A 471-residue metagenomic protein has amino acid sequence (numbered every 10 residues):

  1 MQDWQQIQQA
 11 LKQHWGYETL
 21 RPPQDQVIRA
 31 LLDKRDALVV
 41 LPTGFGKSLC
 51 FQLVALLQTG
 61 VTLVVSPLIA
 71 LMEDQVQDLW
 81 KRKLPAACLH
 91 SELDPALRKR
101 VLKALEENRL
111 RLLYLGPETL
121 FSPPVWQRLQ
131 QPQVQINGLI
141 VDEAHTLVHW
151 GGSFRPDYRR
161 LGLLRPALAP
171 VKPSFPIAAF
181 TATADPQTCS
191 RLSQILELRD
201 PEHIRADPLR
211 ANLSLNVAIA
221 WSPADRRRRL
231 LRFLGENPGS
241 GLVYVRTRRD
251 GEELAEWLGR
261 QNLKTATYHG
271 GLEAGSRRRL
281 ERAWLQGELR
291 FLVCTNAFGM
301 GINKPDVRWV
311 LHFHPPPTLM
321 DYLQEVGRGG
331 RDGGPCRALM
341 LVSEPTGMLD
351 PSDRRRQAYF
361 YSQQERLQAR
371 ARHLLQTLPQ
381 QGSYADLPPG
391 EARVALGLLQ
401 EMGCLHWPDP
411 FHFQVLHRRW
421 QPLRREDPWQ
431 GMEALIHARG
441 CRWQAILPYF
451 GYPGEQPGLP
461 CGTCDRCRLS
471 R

Functional and structural regions predicted by a protein language model:
M1-V40: Conserved pre-motif I regulatory segment
K34-L53, V65-S66: Walker A/P-loop
S48-L49, G60-R82, S91-L93, L97 (+2 more regions): Conserved Walker A/P-loop ATP-binding site and its immediately adjacent core in helicase/helicase-like ATPase domains
L89-R98, P117-S122, V245-R249, A266-R278 (+1 more regions): Conserved helicase motor
D94-G138, H149-G152: Conserved helix/coil segment N-terminal to the catalytic DExD/H
Q130, G138, H145-R205: Post-DEXD/H (motif II) to motif III coupling segment of the RecA-like Helicase ATP-binding lobe
S214-W257: Conserved interdomain hinge at the start of the Helicase C-terminal
P238-Y244, D250, Q261-A266, G270-E273 (+2 more regions): C-terminal helicase lobe
